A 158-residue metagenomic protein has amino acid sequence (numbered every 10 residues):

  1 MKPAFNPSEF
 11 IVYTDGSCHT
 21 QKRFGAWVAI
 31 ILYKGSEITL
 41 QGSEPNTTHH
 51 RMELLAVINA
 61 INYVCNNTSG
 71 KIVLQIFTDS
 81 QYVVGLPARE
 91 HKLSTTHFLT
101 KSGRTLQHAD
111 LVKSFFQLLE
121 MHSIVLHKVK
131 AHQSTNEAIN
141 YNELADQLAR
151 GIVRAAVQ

Functional and structural regions predicted by a protein language model:
M1-M52, N62-V64, P87, N140 (+1 more regions): RNase H-like nuclease fold core
S17-R23, I58-E143: RNase H catalytic domain
